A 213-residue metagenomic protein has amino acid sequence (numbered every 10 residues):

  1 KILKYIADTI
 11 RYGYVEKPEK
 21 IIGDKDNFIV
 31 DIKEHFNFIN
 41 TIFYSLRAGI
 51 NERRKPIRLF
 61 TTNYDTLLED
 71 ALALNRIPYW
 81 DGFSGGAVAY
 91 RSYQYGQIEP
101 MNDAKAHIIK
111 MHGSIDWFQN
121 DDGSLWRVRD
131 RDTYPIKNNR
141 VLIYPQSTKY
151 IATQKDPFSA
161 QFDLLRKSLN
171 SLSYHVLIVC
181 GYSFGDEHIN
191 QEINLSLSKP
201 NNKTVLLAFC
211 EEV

Functional and structural regions predicted by a protein language model:
K1-Y12, E16, Y44-I143: Extended, H/D-rich, highly charged conserved domains that either
T9-F38, L142-D156: Glycine-rich phosphate-binding "P-loop"
D26-V30, E52-F60, E99, T153 (+2 more regions): Conserved aromatic-histidine-acidic binding/catalytic patches
E34-L46, N190-S196: Short, well-ordered amphipathic alpha-helices
I39-R54, L164-L172: A short acidic-Thr-Gly-centered motif at the start of a beta-strand
Q97-A104, I151-A152, S159-V213: SIR2/sirtuin-family catalytic core signature
W126-D163, S168: Flexible internal linker/loop segments at domain or repeat junctions
